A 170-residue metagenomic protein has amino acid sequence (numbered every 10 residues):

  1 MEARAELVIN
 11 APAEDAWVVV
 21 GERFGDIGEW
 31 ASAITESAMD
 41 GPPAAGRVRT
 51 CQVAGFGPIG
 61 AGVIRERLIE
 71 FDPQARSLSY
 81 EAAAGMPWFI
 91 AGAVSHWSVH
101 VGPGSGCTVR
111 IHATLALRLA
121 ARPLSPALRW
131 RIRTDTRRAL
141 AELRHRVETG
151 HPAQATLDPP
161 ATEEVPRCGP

Functional and structural regions predicted by a protein language model:
M1-P42, E164-P170: Hydrophobic ligand-binding cavity/cleft-lining segments
A5-L7, I64-E70, A93-V101: Hydrophobic/aromatic beta-strand elements that line small-molecule binding cavities or substrate pockets in beta-rich
L7, C51, E66, Y80 (+2 more regions): Preference for bulky hydrophobic residues occupying beta-strand positions in well-ordered beta-sheet regions
P12, A44, P73-Q74, G102-G106: Short strand-connecting beta-turns/loops that link adjacent beta-strands
P12-D15, V19, R131, D135 (+1 more regions): Short amphipathic alpha-helical segments
G28, S37-W88, A141-A161, V165-P170: Glycine-rich portal/gate segments that line the openings of hydrophobic small-molecule binding cavities
A82-R138, H145, Q154-A155: Beta-strand/loop substructures that line and gate deep hydrophobic ligand-binding cavities in soluble
